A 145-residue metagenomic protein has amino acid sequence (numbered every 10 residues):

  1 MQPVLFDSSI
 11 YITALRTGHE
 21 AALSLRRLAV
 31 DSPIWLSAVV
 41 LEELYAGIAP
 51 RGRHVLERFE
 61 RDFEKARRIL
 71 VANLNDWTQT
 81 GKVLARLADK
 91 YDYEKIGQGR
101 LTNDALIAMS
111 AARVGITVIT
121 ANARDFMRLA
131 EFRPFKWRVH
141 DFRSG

Functional and structural regions predicted by a protein language model:
M1-L36, V40, A46-E64: Short, well-structured N-terminal submotif of metal-dependent ribonuclease cores
F6-D7, S37, R100-L101, N122-A123 (+1 more regions): Histidine- and aromatic-rich ligand-binding microenvironments
D7-S8, L44, T80, A111 (+1 more regions): Generic structural signal for small/hydrophobic residues in well-ordered secondary structure, especially within
I10-Y11, V40, D76, I107 (+1 more regions): Alpha-helix capping/helix-boundary segments
R16, R27, G52-A66, V71 (+4 more regions): IMPase-like, lithium-sensitive Mg2+-dependent phosphomonoesterase catalytic core
E42-E43, N75-T80, R143-G145: A short acidic, often aromatic-flanked loop/helix-cap motif at beta-alpha or helix-coil junctions that lines enzyme
R68-T117, A121: Active-site neighborhoods of divalent-metal-dependent phosphate/nucleic-acid chemistry enzymes
A108-G145: Acidic, PIN/NYN-like endoribonuclease modules and their adjacent C-terminal/linker elements
